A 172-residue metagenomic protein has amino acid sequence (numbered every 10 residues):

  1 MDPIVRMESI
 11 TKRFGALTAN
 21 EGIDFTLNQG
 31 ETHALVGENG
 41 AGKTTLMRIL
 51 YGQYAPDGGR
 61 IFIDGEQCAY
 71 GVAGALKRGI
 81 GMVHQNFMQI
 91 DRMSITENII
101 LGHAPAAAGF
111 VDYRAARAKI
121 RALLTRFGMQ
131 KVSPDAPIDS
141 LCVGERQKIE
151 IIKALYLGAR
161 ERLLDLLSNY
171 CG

Functional and structural regions predicted by a protein language model:
M1-G172: Glycine-rich phosphate-binding loops of nucleotide-dependent enzymes
